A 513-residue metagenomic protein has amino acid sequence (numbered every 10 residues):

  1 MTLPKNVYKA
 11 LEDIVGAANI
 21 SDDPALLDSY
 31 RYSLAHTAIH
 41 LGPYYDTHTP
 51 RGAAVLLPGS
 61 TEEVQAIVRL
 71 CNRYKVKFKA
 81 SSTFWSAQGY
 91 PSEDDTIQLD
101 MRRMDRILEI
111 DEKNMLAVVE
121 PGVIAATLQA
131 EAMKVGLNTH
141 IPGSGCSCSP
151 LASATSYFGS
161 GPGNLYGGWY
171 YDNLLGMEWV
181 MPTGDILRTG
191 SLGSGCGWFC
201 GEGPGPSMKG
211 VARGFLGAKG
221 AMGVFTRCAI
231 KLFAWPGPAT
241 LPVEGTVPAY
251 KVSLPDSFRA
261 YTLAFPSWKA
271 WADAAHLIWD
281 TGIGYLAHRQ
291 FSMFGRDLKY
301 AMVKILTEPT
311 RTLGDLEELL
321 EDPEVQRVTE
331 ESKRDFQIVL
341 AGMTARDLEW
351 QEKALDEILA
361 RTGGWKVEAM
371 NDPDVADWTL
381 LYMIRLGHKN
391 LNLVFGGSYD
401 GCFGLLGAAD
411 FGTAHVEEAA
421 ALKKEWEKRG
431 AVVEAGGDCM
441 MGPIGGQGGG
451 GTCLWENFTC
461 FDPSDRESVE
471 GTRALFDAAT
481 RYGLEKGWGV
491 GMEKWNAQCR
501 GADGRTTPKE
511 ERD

Functional and structural regions predicted by a protein language model:
M1, A54-L57, V118, W198-E202 (+6 more regions): Hydrophobic alpha-helical scaffolding
T2-Y8, E12-V15, N19, P58-Q65 (+1 more regions): N-terminal amphipathic, basic-rich helices that act as targeting or association modules
I14-G42: Conserved oxyanion/phosphate-binding beta-strand-loop segments in alpha/beta enzyme cores
T37-N138, S153-P162: Long, structured ligand/cofactor-binding scaffold of large enzymes
Y45-A53, A66-R69, Y74-K77, S81-S82 (+5 more regions): Conserved glycine-rich FAD pyrophosphate-binding loop
E63, W85-G89, A125-T127, C148-P150 (+9 more regions): Flexible loop/turn segments at secondary-structure boundaries
I107-I110, V119-P121, A125-S267: FAD-binding subdomain of flavoenzyme oxidoreductases
R213, A229, T240-P248, P255-P266 (+2 more regions): C-terminal cap/substrate-recognition region of VAO/PCMH-type FAD-linked oxidoreductases
